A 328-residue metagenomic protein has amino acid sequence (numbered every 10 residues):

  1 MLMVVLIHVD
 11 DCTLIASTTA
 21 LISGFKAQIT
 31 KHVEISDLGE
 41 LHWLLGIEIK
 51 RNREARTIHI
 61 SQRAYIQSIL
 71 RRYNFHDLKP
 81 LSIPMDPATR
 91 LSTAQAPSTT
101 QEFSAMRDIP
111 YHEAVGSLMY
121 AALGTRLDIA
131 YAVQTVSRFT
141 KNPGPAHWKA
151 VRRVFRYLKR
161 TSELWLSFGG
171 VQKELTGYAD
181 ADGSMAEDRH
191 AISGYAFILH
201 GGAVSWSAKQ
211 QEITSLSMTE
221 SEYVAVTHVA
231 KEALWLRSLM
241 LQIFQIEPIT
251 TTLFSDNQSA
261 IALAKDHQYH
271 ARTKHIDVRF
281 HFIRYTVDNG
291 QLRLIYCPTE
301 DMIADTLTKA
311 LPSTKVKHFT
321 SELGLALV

Functional and structural regions predicted by a protein language model:
M1-E34, K50-S61, R138-P145, A260-R272: Catalytic palm subdomain of template-directed nucleic-acid polymerases, centered on the conserved carboxylate motif
M1-T13, L21-S23, H32-L41, A121-A130 (+3 more regions): Active-site palm subdomain of RNA-directed nucleic acid polymerases
L2-V9, S92-V115, S207-E222: Short, conserved non-catalytic motifs in the polymerase core
D10-C12, F25, I29, G46 (+15 more regions): Mobile genetic element proteins and their domesticated derivatives, centered on retroelements and DNA transposons
D37-L164, P298, T306-T308: C-terminal reverse transcriptase regions that engage the nucleic-acid substrate
E48, F139, E174, A191 (+1 more regions): RNase H-like nuclease module associated with reverse transcription
L118, G177-T219: RNase H-like nuclease fold core
R156-A181, I246-E247: Structured nucleic-acid-interacting core domains from mobile-element enzymes and related host factors, especially RNase
